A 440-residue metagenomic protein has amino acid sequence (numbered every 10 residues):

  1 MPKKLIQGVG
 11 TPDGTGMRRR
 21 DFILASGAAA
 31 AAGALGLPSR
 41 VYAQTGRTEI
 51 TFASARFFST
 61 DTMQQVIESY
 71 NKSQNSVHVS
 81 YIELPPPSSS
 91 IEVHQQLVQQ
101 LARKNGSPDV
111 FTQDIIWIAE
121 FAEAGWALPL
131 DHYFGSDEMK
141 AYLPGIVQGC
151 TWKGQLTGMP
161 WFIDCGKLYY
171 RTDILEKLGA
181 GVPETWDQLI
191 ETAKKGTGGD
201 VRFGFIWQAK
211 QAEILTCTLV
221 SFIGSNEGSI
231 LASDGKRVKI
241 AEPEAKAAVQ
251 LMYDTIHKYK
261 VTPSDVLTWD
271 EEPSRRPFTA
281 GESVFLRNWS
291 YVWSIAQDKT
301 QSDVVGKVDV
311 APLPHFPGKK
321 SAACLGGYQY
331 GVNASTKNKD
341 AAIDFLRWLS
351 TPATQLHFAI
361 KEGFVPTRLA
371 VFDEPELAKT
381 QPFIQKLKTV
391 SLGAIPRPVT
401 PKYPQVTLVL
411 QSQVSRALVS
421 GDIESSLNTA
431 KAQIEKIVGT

Functional and structural regions predicted by a protein language model:
M1-M17, L346: N-terminal secretory signal peptides
I6-G10, E176, K260, T389-T440: Conserved C-terminal helix/tail region of periplasmic/extracytoplasmic solute-binding proteins
Q44, V147-G149, G306-P312, A359-V409 (+1 more regions): Long, aromatic- and glycine/proline-rich binding clefts that accommodate carbohydrate-like moieties
G46-T51, E68, K72-S73, H78-S80 (+7 more regions): Extracytoplasmic/periplasmic substrate-recognition and gating elements
S69, S73-G145, G149-T151, D173-E184 (+4 more regions): Extracytoplasmic "Venus flytrap"/periplasmic binding protein-like
I115-C165, I190, L215-T218, E227 (+3 more regions): Hinge/lid segment of periplasmic solute-binding proteins
K153-W161, G166, I190-A241, S283: Extracytoplasmic/periplasmic solute-binding protein
T192-G199, G235-V266, L313: Glycine-centered hinge/linker elements that transmit conformational signals in sensory and ligand-binding systems
